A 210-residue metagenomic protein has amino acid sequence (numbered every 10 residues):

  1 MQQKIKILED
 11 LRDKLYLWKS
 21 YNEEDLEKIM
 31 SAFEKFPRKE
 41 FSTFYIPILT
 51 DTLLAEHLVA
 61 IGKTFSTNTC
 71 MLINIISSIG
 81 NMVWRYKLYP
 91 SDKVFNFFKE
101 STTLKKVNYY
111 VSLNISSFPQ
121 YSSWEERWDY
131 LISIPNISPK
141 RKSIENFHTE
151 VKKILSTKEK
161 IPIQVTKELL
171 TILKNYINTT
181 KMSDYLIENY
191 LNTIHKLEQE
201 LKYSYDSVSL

Functional and structural regions predicted by a protein language model:
M1-E34, Y205-L210: N-terminal "cap/leader" segments of large eukaryotic alpha-helical scaffolds
Q2-R12, S42-I61, R85-K99, Y121-S133 (+1 more regions): Amphipathic alpha-helical scaffolding segments comprising HEAT/armadillo-like alpha-solenoid repeats
Q3, I7, Y21, T50 (+6 more regions): Non-membrane alpha-helical secondary structure
K4, T166-L210: Eukaryotic acidic, Ser/Thr-rich intrinsically disordered low-complexity regions
D10-E24, L58-T69, F97-S112, I134-K142 (+1 more regions): Helix-loop junctions that connect tandem helical modules in alpha-solenoid scaffolds
Y16, F36-K39, K87-P90, P135 (+4 more regions): Short, flexible coil/linker elements and helix-boundary hinge sites characteristic of intrinsically disordered
D25-F44, C70-V83, N108-Q120, S143-K158 (+1 more regions): Amphipathic alpha-helical elements of HEAT/ARM-like alpha-solenoid repeat scaffolds that form extended
S101-N178: Conserved binding-pocket/active-site segment within a compact domain
